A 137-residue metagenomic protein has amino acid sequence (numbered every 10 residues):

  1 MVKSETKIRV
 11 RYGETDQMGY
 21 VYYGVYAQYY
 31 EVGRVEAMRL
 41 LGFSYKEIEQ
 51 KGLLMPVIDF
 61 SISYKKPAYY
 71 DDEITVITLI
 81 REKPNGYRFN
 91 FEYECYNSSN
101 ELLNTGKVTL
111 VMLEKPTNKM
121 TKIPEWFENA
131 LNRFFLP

Functional and structural regions predicted by a protein language model:
V2-D59, K115-P137: Hot-dog-fold acyl-thioester-processing enzymes
T6, Y69-Y70, R81-P137: HotDog/MaoC-like acyl-thioester-processing domains
Y12-T15, Y64, V76-T78, G106-L110: A generic structural signal for ordered secondary structure
A37-T75, I80-E82, G86-R88, L103: Hydrophobic beta-strand-centered segment that forms part of the acyl-chain substrate-binding groove
